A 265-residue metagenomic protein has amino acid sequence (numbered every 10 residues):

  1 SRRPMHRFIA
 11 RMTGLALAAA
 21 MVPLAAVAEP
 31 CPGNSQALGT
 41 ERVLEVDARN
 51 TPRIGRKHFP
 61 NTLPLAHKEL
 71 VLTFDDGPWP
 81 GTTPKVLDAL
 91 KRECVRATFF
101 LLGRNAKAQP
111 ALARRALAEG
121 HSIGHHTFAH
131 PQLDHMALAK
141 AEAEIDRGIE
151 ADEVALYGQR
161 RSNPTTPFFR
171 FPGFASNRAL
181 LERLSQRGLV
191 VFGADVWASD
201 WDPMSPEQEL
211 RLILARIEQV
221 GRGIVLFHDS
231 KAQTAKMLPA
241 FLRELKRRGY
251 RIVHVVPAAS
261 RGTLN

Functional and structural regions predicted by a protein language model:
S1-P4: Short, Lys/Arg-enriched N-terminal segments with co-localized hydrophobic residues within the first ~10-30 amino acids
H6-L17, L24-T73, P78-E93, R114 (+3 more regions): N-terminal pre-catalytic segment of deacetylase/amide-hydrolase enzymes
L65-E69, C94, A118, F128 (+1 more regions): Extracytoplasmic
L70-T73, A97-L101, S122-T127, P167-F171 (+3 more regions): Structural recognition of the beta-strand scaffold that forms the well-ordered cores of secreted hydrolase catalytic
D76-P80, R104-K107, S122-I123, A129-L133 (+4 more regions): Solvent-exposed loop/turn segments at secondary-structure junctions within structured extracellular/periplasmic domains
T82, P131-R161, G173-G221, T234-M237: Alpha-helical scaffold elements lining the catalytic groove of polysaccharide deacetylases
V86-R92, A106-G124, L184-Q186, R216-E218: Acidic (Asp/Glu)-rich catalytic clusters
E218-V256: Catalytic grooves of carbohydrate-active enzymes
